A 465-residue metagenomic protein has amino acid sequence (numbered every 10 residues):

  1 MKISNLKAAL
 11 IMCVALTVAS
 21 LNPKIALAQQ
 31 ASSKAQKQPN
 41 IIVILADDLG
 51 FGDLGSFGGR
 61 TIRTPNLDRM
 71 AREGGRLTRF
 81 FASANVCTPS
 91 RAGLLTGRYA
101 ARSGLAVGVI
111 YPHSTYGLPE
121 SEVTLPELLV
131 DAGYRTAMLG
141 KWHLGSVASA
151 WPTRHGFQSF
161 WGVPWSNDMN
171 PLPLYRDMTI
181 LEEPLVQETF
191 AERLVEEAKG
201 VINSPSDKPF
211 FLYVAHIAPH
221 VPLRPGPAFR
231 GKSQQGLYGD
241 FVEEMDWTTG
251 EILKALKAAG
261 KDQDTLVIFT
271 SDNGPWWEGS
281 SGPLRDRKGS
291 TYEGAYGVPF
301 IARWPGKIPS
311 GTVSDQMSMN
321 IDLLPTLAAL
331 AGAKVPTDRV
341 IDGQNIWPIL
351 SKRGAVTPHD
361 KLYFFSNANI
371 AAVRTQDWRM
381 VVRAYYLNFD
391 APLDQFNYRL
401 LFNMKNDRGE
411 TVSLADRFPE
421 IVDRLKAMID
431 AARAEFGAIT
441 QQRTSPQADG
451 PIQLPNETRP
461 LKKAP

Functional and structural regions predicted by a protein language model:
K2, K7, M12-L400, M404 (+3 more regions): Formylglycine-dependent sulfatase
